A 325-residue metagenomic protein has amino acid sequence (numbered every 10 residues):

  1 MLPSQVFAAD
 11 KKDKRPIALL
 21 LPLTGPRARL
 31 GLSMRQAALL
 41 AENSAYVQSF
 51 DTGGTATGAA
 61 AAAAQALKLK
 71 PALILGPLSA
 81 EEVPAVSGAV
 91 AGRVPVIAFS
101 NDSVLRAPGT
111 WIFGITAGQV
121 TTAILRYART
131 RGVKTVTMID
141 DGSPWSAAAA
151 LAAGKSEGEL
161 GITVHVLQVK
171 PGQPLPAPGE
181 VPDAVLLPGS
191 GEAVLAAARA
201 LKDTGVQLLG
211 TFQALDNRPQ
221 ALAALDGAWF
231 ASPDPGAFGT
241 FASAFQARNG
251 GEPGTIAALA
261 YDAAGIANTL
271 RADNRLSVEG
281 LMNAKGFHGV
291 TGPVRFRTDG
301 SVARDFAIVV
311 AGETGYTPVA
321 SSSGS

Functional and structural regions predicted by a protein language model:
F7, K11-Q36, F50-T52, I256: Extracytoplasmic "Venus flytrap"
R29-S33, A45-L105, G114, A193: Beta-alpha junction/loop-to-helix N-cap segments that form part of ligand/metal-binding clefts
Y46-K68, V120-A123, A148, Q168-G179: Structural motif
L67-L78, I97-F99, T135-D140, V181-A197 (+2 more regions): Periplasmic-binding protein-like
V104-Y127, A223-D234: Short beta-strand elements at the ligand-binding edges of bilobed clamshell
F113-Q168: An alpha-beta-alpha
L195-Y261, R271-R275: Extracellular/periplasmic periplasmic-binding protein-like sensory domains
N249-A320, G324: Segments of small-molecule ligand-sensing domains
